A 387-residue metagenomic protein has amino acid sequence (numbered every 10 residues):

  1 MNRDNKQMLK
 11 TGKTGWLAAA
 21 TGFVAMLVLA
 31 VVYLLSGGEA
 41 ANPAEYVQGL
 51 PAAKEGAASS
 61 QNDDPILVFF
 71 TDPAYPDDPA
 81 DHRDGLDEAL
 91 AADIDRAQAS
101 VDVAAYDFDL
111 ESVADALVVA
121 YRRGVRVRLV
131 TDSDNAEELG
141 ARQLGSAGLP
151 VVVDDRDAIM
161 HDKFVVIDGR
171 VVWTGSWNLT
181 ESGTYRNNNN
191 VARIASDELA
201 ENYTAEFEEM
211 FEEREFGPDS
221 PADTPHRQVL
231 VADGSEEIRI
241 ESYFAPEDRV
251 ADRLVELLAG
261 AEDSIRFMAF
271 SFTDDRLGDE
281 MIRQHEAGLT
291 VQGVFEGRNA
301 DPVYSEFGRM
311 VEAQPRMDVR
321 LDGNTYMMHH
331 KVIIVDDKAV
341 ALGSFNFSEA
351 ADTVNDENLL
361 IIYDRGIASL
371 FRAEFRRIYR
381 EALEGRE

Functional and structural regions predicted by a protein language model:
N2-V152, A158-I159, V166-E387: Charged, low-complexity intrinsically disordered terminal segments
